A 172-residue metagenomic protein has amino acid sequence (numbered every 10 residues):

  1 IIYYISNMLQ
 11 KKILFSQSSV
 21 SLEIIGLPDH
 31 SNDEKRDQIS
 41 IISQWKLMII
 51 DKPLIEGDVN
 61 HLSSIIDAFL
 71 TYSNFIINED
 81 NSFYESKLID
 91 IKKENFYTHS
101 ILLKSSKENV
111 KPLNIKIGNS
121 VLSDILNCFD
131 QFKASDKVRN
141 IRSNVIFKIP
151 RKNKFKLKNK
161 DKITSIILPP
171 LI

Functional and structural regions predicted by a protein language model:
I1-N153: Cytosolic/nucleoplasmic/matrix-facing N-terminal domains/tails of membrane-anchored or organelle-targeted proteins
K152-I172: C-terminal single-pass membrane-anchor helix
